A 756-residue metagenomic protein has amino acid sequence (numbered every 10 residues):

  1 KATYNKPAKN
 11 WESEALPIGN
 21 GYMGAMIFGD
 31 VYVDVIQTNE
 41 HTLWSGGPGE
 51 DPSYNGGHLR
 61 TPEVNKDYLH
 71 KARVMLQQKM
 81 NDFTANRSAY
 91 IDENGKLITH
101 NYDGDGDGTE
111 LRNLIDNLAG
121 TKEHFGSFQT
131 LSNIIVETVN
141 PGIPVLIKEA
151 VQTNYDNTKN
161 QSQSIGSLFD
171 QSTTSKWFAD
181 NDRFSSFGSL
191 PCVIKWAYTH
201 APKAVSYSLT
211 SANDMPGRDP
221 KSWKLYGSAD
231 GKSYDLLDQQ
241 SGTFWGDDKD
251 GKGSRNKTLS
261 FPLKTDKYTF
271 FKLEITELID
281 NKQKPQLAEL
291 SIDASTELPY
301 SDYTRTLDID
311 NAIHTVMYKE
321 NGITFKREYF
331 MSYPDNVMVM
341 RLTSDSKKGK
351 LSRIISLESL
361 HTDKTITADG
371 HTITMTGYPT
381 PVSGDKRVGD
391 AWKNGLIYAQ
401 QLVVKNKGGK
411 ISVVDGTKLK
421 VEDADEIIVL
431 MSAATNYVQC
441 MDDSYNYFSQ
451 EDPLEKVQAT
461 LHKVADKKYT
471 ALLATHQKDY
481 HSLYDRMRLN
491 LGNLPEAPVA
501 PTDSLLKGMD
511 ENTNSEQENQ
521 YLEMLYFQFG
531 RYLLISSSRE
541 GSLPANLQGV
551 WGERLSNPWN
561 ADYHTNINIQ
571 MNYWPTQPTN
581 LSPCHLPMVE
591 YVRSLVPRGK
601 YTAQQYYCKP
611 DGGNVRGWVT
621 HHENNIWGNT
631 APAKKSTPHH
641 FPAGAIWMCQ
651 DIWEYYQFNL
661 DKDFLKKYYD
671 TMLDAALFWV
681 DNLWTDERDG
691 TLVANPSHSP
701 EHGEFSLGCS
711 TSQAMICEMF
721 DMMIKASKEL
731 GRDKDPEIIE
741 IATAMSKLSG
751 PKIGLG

Functional and structural regions predicted by a protein language model:
K1-G142, T296-T637, E654-Y656, E687 (+2 more regions): Aromatic-residue-lined binding/catalytic grooves and analogous aromatic/hydrophobic interfacial grooves in multimeric
D30-Y32, P202, D214, I279-D280 (+5 more regions): Solvent-exposed loop/turn segments at secondary-structure junctions within structured extracellular/periplasmic domains
G142-L146, T153-Q240, G253-L298: Aromatic, loop-rich ligand-recognition surfaces of beta-strand-rich domains
L236-D248, N572: Solvent-exposed serine/threonine-rich low-complexity stretches and specific carbohydrate-binding patches
R539-Q548, H585-L586, N659-K667, D674 (+1 more regions): Short, well-structured active-site flanking segments
N568, F641-Y655, F664-D681: Extended, hydrophobic alpha-helical segments in both membrane/secreted and soluble proteins
W574-Q577, Q650-Q657, E718-K725: Short glycine/serine- and small hydrophobic-enriched flexible loop segments
L673-A726: Acidic/histidine-rich catalytic neighborhood
